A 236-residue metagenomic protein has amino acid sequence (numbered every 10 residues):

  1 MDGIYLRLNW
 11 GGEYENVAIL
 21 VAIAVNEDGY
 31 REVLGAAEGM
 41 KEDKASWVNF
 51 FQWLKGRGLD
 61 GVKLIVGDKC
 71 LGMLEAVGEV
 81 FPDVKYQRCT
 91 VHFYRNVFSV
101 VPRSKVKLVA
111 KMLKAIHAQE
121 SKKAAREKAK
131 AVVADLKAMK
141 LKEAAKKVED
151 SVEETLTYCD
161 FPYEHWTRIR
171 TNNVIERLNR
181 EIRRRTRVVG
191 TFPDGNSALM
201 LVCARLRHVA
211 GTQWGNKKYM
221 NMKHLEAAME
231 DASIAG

Functional and structural regions predicted by a protein language model:
M1-V66, L71, E75, V80-D83 (+2 more regions): RNase H-like nuclease fold core
L6, G72-M73, N96, R180 (+1 more regions): General alpha-helical segment detector with a strong preference for membrane-spanning helices and helix-boundary regions
Y14, G39-D43, I65, Y86-C89 (+4 more regions): A generic short alpha-helical patch detector that favors 3-5-residue windows in or near N-terminal regions
E27, A37-W47, F51, K55-G56 (+6 more regions): A detector of single, family-specific signature residues that are central to catalytic or substrate-handling motifs
L64-L71, A76-M112: Conserved beta-strand -> loop -> alpha-helix junction used to position metal-binding or nucleic-acid-contacting
A115-G236: Acidic/histidine-rich catalytic cores and adjacent linkers of DNA breakage/strand-transfer/modification proteins
